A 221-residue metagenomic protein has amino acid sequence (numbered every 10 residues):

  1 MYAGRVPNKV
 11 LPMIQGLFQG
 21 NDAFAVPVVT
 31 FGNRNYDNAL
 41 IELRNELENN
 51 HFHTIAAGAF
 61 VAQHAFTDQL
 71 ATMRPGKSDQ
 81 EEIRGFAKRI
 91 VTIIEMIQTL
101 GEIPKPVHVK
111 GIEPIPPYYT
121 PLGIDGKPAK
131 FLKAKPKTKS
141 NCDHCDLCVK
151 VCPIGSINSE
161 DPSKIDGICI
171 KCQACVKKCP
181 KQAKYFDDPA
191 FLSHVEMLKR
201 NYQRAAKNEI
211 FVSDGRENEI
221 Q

Functional and structural regions predicted by a protein language model:
M1-D125, D187-V195, R200-I220: FMN-binding flavodoxin-like domain, especially the glycine-rich phosphate-binding loop
N21-D22, L132, T138, I165: Residue-level preference for short coil/turn positions at secondary-structure junctions
T99-E102, D125-P128, K171-K177, K181: Repeat-unit-sized solenoid/scaffold elements
K110-H144, V149-K150: A mid-sequence, solvent-exposed acidic-amphipathic segment
K137-K164, I168-I170, A174-L192: Iron-sulfur cluster-binding cysteine motifs and their immediate structural context in ferredoxin-like electron-transfer
